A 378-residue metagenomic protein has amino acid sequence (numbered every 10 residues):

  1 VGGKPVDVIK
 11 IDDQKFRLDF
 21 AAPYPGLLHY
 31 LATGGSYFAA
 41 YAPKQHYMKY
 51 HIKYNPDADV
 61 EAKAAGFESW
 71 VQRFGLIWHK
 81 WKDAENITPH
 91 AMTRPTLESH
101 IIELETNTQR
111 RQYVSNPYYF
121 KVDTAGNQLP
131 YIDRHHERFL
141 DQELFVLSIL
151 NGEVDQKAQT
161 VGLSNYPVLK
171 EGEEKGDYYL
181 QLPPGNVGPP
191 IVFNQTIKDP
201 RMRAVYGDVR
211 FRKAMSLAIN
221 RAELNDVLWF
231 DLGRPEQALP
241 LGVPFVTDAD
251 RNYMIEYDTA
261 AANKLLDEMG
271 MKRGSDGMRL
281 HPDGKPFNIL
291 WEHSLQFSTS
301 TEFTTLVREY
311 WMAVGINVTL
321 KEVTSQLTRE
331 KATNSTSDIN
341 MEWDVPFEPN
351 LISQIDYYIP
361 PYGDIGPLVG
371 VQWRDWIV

Functional and structural regions predicted by a protein language model:
V1-D13, R17-H29, T88-P235, L241-V378: Extracytoplasmic/periplasmic ligand-capture domains
G2-W81: Surface-exposed binding/hinge segments that line and control ligand-binding clefts or catalytic entry sites
W81-A84, A91: Active-site-proximal, glycine-rich beta->alpha crossover segments in alpha/beta enzymes that shape flexible
